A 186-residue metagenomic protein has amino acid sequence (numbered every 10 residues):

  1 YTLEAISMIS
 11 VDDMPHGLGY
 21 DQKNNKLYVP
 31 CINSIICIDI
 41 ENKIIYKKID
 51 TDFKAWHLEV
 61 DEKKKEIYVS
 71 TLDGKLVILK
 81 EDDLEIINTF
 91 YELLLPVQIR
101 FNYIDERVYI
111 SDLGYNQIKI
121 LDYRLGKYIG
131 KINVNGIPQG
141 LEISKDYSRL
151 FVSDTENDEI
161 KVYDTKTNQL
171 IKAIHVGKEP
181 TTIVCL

Functional and structural regions predicted by a protein language model:
Y1-L186: Predominantly soluble domains enriched in secretory-pathway, periplasmic, or organellar proteins
